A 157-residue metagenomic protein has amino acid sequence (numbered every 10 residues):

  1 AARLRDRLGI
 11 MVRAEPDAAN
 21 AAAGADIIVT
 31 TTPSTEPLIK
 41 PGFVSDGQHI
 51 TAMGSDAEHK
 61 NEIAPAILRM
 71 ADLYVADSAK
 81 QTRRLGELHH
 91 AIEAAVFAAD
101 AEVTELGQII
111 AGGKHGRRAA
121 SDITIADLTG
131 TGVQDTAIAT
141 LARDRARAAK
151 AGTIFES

Functional and structural regions predicted by a protein language model:
A1-A25, A95: Conserved N-terminal Rossmann-fold NAD(P) cofactor-binding segment
R5-R7, N20-A22, G42-V44, I67-L68 (+1 more regions): Solvent-exposed alpha-helices and their adjacent loops that cap or buttress functional pockets in soluble metabolic
G9-E15, T30-S34, S55-H59: Short gly/ser/thr-rich secondary-structure transition/capping motifs
N20-A23, I27, S34-H49, N61-E62: Rossmann-fold NAD(P) dinucleotide-binding segment
T35-P37, A57, T82, G132: Glycine-rich nucleotide phosphate-binding loop and flanking beta-alpha elements of Rossmann-like dinucleotide-binding
F43-H115: Rossmann-fold NAD(P)-binding glycine/threonine-rich loop
F97-S157: NAD(P)-dependent dehydrogenase/reductase Rossmann-like domain
